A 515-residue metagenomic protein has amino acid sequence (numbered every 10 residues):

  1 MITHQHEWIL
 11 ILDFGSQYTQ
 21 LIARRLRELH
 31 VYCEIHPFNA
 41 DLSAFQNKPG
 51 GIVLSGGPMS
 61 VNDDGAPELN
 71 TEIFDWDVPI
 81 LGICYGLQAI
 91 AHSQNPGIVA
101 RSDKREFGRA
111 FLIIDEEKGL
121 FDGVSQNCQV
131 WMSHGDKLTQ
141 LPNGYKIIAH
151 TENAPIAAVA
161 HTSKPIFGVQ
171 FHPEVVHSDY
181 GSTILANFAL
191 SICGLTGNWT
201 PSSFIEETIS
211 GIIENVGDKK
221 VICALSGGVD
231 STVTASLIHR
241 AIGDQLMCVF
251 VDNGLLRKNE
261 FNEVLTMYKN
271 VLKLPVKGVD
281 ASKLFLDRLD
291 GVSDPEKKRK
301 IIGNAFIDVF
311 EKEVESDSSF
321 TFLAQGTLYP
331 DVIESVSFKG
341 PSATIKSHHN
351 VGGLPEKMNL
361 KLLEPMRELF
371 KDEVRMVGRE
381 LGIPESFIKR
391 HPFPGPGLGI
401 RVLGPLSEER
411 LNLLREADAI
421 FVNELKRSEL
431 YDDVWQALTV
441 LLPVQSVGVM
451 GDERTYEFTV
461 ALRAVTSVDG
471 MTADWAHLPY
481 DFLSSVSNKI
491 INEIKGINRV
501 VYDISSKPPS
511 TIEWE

Functional and structural regions predicted by a protein language model:
M1-G51, P58-W76, H92-T321, P330 (+1 more regions): RNA-binding accessory domains that recognize and position tRNA/RNA substrates
G56, L81: Glycine-rich nucleotide/cofactor/substrate-binding loop typically near the N-terminus or early in the first domain
G82, G86, A91: Gly/Ala-rich beta-loop-alpha elbow adjacent to hydrolase catalytic centers
